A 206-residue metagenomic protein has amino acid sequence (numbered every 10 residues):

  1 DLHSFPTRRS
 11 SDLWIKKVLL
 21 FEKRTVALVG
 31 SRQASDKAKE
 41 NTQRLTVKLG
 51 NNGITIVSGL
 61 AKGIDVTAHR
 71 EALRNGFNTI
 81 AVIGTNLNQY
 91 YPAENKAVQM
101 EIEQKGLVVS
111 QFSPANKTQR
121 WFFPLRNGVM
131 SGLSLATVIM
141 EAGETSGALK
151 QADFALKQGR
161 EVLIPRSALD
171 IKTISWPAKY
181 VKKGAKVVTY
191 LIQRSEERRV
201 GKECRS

Functional and structural regions predicted by a protein language model:
S4, R8-R199, S206: Glycine-biased, small-residue-rich flexible motifs in mid-sequence functional cores and linkers
